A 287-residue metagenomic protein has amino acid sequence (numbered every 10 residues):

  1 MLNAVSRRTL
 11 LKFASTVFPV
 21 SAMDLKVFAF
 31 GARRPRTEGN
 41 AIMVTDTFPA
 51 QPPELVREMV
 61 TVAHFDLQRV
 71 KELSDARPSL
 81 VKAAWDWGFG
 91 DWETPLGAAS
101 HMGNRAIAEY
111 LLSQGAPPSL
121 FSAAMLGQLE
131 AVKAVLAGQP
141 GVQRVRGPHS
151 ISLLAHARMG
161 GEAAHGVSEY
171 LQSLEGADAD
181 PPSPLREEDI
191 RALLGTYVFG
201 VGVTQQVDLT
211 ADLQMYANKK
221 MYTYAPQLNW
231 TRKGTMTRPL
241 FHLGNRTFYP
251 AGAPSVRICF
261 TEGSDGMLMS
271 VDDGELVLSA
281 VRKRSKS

Functional and structural regions predicted by a protein language model:
M1-F18: N-terminal secretory signal peptides and thylakoid transit peptides that target proteins across membranes
D24-T61, D66: C-terminal segment of N-terminal export signals and the immediately downstream linker at the start of the mature
P49-T61, K82-A98, P117-A124, V145-M159: Ankyrin-repeat boundary/"N-cap" motif
R69, A106-I107, A131, A163-V167: Conserved ankyrin/ankyrin-like repeat signature
P78-S79, G115-A116, P140-G141, G176: Ankyrin-repeat C-terminal turn/loop position
A177-S287: Peripheral terminal and inter-domain segments
